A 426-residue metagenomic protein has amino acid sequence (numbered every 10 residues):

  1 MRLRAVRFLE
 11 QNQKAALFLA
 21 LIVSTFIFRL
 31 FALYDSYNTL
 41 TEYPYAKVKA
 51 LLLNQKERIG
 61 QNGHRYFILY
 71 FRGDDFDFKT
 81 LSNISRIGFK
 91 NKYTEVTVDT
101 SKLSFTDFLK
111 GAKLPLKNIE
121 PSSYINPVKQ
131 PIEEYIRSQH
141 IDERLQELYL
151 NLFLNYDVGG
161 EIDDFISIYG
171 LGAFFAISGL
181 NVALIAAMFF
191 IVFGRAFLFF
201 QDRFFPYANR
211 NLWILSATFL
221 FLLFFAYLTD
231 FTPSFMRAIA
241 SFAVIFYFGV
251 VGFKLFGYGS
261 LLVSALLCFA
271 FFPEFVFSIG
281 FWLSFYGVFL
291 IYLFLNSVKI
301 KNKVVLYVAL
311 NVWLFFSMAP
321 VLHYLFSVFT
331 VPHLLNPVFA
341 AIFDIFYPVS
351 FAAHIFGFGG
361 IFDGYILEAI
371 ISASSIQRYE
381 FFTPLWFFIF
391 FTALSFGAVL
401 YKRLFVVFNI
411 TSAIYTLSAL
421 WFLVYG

Functional and structural regions predicted by a protein language model:
R2-A173: Membrane-interface helix/helix-cap signal primarily in integral membrane proteins
R2-L9, Q201-R210, I371-S372: Membrane-interfacial, low-structure loops and terminal tails that flank and connect transmembrane helices in multi-pass
R7-F18, Y207-W213, G257, L404: N-terminal membrane topogenic signal
A15-T25, F153, L215-L222, G259-L266: Alpha-helical transmembrane segments
F26-R29, F193, F224, M318: Hydrophobic membrane-targeting signal helices
L33-S36, G194, L198-D202, H354 (+1 more regions): Perimembrane helix-loop junctions in membrane proteins
N118-A238: Aromatic-rich juxtamembrane segments at the membrane interface
F231-G426: Internal transmembrane alpha-helical bundles of multi-pass membrane proteins
